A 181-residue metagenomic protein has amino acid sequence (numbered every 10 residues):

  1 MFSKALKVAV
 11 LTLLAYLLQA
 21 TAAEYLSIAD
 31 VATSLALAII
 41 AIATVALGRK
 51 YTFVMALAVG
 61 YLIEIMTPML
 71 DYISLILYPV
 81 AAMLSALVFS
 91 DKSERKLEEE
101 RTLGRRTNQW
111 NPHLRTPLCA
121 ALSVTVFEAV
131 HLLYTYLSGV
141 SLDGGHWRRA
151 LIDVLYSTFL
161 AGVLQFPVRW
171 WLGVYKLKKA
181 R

Functional and structural regions predicted by a protein language model:
M1-R181: Terminal, non-globular segments
